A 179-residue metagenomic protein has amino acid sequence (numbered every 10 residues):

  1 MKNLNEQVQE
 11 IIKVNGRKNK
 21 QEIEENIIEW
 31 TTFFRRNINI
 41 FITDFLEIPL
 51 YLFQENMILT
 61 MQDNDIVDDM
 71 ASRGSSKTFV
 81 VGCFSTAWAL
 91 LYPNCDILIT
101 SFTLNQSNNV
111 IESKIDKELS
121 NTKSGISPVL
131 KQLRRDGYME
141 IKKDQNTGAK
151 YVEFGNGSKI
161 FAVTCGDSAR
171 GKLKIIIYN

Functional and structural regions predicted by a protein language model:
K2-N179: Phosphate/NTP-binding elements of NTP-utilizing enzymes
